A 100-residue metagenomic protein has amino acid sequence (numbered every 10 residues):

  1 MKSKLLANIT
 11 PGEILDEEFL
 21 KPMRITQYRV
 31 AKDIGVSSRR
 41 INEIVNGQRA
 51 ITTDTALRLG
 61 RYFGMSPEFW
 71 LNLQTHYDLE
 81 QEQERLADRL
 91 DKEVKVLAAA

Functional and structural regions predicted by a protein language model:
M1-I25, N72: A short, Lys/Arg-rich alpha-helix, primarily the initiator
K4-N8, Q48, Q83: Alpha-helix initiation/capping motif
R24-E43: Short alpha-helical DNA-recognition segment
S37, Q48, F63, Q74-Y77: The DNA-recognition helices of helix-turn-helix-type DNA-binding domains
Q48-R61: Short, basic-rich loop-to-helix N-cap that marks the start of a DNA-contacting helix
L71-A100: Short, charged recognition helix plus adjacent turn of helix-turn-helix-like nucleic-acid-binding domains
